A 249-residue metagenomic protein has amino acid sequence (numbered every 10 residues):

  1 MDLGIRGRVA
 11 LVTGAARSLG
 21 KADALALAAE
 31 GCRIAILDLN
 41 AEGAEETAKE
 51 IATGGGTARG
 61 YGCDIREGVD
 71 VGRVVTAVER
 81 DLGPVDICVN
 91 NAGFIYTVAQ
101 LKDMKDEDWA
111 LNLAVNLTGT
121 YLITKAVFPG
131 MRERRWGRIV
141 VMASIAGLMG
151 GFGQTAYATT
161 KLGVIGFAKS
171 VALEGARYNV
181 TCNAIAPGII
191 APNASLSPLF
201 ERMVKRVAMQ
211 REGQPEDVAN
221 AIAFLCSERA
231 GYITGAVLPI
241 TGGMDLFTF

Functional and structural regions predicted by a protein language model:
D2, I95-V98, M149, A223 (+1 more regions): Short C-terminal tail/terminal secondary-structure segment of NAD(P)H-dependent dehydrogenase/reductase domains
A41-E42, G62-V74, D106, E216-D217: The beta1-alpha1 cofactor-binding region of Rossmann-like NAD(H)/NADP(H)-dependent oxidoreductases
A99-L101, K105-L113, M203: Substrate-binding pocket helix/loop in short-chain dehydrogenase/reductase
T124, T160, A168: Active-site helix of classical SDR
P129, L173-E174, G231: Alpha-helical segment proximal to the catalytic Tyr-Lys
S144: Residue(s) in the substrate-gating loop at a strand-loop-helix junction that position the organic substrate next
A176, T181, I233-G235: Short, small/polar-rich loop/turn modules that mediate ligand/substrate recognition or access, typified
